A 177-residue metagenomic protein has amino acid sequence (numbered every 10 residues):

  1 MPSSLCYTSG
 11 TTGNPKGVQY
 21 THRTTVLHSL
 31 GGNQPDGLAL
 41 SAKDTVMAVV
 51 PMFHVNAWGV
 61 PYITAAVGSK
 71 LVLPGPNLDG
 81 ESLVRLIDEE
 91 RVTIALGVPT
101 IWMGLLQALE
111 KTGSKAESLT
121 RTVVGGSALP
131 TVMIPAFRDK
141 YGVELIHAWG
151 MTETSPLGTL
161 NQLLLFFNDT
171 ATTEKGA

Functional and structural regions predicted by a protein language model:
M1-L5, N161-L165: Short, compositionally biased segments
S3, T45-M47, V123: Short, well-ordered beta-strand segments
S3-H28: Conserved AMP-binding A3 loop
K16-Q19, A48, K70-N77, I146: Short beta-strand->loop structural element characteristic of the AMP-binding/adenylate-forming
H22-R23, V50, E90: Structural detector for helix-capping/boundary residues
V26-T45, V55-T93, A108, Q162: Conserved AMP-binding/adenylation subdomain of ANL enzymes
A66, V92-G97, L106-L164: Gly/Ser/Thr-rich phosphate-binding loop
L164-A177: Positively charged, low-complexity/disordered segments
